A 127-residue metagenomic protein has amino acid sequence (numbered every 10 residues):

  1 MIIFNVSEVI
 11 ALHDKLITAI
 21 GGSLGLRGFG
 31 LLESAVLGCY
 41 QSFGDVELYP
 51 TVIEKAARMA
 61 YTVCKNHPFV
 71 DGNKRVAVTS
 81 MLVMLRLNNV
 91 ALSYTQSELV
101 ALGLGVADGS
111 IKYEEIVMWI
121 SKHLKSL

Functional and structural regions predicted by a protein language model:
M1-L127: FIC/Doc superfamily catalytic core
